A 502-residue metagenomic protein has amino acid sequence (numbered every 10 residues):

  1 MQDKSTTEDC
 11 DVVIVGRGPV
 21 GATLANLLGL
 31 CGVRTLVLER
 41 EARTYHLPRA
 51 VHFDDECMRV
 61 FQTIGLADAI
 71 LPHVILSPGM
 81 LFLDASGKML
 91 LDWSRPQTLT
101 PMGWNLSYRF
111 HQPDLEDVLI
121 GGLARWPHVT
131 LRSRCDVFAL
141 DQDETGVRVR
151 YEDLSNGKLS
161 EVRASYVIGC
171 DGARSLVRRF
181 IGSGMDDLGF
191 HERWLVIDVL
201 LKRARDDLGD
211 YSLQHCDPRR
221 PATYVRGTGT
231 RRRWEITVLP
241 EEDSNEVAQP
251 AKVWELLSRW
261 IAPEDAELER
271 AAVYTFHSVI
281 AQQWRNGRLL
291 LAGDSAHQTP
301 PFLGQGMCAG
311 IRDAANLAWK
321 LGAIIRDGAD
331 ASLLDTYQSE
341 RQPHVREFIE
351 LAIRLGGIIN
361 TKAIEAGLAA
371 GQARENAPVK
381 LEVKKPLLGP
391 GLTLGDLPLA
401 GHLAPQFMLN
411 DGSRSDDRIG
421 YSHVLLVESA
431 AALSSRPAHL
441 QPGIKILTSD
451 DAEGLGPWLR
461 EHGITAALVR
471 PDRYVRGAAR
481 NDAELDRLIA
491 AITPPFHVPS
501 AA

Functional and structural regions predicted by a protein language model:
M1-D11, V15, L30-C31, R40 (+8 more regions): Helical substrate-recognition/capping region of FAD-dependent monooxygenase/halogenase enzymes
E8-C10, N156-Y166: Core beta-strand elements of the Rossmann-like FAD/NAD(P) dinucleotide-binding domain in flavoenzyme oxidoreductases
G21-A22: N-terminal Rossmann-fold NAD(P) dinucleotide-binding loop
G29-R49: Glycine-rich FAD pyrophosphate-binding loop
R49, D54-G122: Active-site-adjacent segment of FAD-dependent monooxygenases/related oxidoreductases
G121-G122, Y166, C170-F276: Conserved FAD-binding catalytic core of PHBH/FMO-like flavoproteins
S133-V147: A conserved short coil-to-beta-strand element within the FAD-binding core of flavoproteins
E246-A309, H344, F348-L351: FAD/FMN-dependent oxidoreductases across multiple families
